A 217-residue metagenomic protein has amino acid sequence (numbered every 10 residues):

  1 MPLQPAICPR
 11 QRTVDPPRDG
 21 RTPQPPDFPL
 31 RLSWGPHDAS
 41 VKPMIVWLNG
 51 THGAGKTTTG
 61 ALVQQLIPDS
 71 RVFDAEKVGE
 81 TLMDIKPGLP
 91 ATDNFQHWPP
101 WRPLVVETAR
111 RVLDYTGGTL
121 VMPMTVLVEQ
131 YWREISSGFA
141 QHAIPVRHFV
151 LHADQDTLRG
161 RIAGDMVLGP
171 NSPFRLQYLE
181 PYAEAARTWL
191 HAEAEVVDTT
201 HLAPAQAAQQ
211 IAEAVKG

Functional and structural regions predicted by a protein language model:
L48: Hydrophobic anchor at the beta1->P-loop junction of P-loop NTPases
T51: P-loop (Walker A) phosphate-binding loop of NTP-binding proteins
A54: ATP-binding Walker
T57: Walker A/P-loop
A61-V105: Conserved substrate/cofactor phosphate-moiety recognition/catalytic segment in nucleotide-dependent phosphotransferases
H97-V146: Glycine-rich phosphate-binding loop used to anchor ATP phosphates in small-molecule kinases, encompassing both
A140-I162: Conserved phosphate-donor/acceptor-positioning beta-strand/loop module used by diverse small-molecule
G164-Q210: Small-molecule kinase domains that catalyze NTP-dependent phosphoryl transfer to phosphate-bearing small molecules
